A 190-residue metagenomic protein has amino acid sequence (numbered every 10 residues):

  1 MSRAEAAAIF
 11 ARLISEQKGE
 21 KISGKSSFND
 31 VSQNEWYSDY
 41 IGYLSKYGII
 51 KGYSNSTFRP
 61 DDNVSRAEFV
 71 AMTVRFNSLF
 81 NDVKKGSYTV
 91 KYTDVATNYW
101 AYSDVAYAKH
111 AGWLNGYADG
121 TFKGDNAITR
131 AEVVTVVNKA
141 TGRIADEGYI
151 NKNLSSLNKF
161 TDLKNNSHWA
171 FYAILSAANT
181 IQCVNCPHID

Functional and structural regions predicted by a protein language model:
M1-A4, F10-S38, K51-V70, R75-Y102 (+3 more regions): Feature responds to low-complexity, polar/acidic, surface-exposed segments characteristic of secreted/exported proteins
G48, G112: Phosphate/pyrophosphate-binding loop motifs in nucleotide- or prenyl diphosphate-using proteins
